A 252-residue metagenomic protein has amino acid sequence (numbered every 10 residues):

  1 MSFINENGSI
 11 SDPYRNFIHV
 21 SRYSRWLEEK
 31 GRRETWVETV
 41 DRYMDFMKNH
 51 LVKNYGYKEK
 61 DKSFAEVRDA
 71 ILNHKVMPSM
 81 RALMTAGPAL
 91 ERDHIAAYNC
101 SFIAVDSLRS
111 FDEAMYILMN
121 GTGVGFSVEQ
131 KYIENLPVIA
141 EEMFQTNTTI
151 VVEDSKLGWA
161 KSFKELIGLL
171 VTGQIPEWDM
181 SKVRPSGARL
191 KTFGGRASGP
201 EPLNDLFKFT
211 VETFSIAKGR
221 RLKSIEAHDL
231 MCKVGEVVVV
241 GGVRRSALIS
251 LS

Functional and structural regions predicted by a protein language model:
M1-S252: Extended catalytic cores of very large enzyme megasubunits
